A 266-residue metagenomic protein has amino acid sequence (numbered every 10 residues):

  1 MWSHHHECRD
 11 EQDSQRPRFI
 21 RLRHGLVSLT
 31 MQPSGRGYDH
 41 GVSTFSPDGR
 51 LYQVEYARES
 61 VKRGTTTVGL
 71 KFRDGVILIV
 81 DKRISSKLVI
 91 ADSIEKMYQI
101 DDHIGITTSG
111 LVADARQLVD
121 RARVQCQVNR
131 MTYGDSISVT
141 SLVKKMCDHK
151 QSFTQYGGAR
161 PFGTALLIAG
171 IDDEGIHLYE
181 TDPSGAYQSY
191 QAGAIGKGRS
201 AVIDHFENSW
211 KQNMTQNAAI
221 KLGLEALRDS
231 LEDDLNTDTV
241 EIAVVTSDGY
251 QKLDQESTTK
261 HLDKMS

Functional and structural regions predicted by a protein language model:
W2-C8, F19-S266: Long, low-complexity N-terminal extensions
